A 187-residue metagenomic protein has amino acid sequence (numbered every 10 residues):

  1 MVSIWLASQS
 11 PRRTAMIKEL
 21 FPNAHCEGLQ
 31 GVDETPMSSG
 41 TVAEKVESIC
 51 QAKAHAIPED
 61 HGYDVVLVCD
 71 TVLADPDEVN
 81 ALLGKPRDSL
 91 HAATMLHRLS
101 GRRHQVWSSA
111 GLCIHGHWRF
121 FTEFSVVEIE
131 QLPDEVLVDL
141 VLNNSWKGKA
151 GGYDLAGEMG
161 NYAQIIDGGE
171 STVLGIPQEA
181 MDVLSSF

Functional and structural regions predicted by a protein language model:
V2, S38-F187: Anionic-ligand binding patches
V2-N23: N-terminal beta1-alpha1 ligand-phosphate binding loop
R13, D33-T35, D182: Flexible, glycine-rich phosphate/dinucleotide-binding loops and adjacent beta-alpha linkers at cofactor/substrate
A24-P36: A short beta-strand-loop structural module common to alpha/beta enzyme folds
